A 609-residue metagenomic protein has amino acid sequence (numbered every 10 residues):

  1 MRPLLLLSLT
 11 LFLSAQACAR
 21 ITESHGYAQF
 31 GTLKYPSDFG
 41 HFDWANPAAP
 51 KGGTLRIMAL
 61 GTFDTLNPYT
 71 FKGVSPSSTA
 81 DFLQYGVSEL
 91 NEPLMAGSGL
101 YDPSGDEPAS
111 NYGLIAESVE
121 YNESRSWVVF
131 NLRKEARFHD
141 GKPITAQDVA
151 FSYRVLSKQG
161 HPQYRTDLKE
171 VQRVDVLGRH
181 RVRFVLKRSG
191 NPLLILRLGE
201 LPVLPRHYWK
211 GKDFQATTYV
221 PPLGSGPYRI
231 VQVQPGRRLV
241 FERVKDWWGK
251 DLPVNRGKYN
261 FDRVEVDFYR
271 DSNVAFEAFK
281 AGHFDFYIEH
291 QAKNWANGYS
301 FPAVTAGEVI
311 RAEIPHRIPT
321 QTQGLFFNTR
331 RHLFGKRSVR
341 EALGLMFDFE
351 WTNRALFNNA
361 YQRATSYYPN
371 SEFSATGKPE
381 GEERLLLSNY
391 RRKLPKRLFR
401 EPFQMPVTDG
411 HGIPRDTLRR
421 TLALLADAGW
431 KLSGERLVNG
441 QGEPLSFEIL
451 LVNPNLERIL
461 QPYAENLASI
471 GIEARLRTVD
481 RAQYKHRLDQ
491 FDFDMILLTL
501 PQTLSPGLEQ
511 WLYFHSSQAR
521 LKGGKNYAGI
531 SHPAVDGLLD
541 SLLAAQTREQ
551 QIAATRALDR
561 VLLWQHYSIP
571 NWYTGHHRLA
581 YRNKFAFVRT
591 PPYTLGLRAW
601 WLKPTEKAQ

Functional and structural regions predicted by a protein language model:
R20-E123, R154, L223: N-terminal lobe/hinge region of extracytoplasmic solute-binding protein
I21, A59-G61, Q234-L239, R243 (+5 more regions): Detector for C-terminal structural segments
E23, H41, T62-Y85, P108 (+7 more regions): A structural "hinge/loop" feature
W44-P50, T70-Q84, S118-H161, L177 (+5 more regions): Aromatic- and charge-enriched surface segment that lines or borders ligand/interaction sites
P76-D81, Y85-D106, S110-G113, L198-E265 (+5 more regions): Gly/Pro-rich hinge or "lid" segments in bacterial periplasmic/extracellular proteins
V129, R133, A216, G249-S300 (+5 more regions): Ligand-site clamp/hinge motif
N131, R165-W209, S225-Q234, P379-Y390: Surface-exposed binding/hinge segments that line and control ligand-binding clefts or catalytic entry sites
R173-D175, V231-E242, D267-R331, S338-Y367 (+2 more regions): Extracellular/periplasmic solute-recognition and catalytic clefts
